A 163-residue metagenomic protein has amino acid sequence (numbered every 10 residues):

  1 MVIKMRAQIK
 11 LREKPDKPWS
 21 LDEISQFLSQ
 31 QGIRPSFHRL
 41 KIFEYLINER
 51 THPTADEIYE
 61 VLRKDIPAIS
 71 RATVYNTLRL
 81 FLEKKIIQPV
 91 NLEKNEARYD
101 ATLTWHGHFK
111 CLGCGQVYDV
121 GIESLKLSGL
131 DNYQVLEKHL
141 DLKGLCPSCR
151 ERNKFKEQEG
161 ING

Functional and structural regions predicted by a protein language model:
W19-G32: Short, Lys/Arg-enriched N-terminal segment that forms or immediately precedes the first helix of a structured domain
P35, E49-T54: Short capping segments at the starts of secondary-structure elements
L40-Y45: Pre-recognition alpha-helix immediately N-terminal to the DNA-recognition helix within helix-turn-helix or winged-helix
I47-N48, R63: Short, locally clustered residues in the helix-turn-helix/winged-helix DNA-binding domain
E57-R63, V74: A short acidic, leucine-rich amphipathic alpha-helix
V74-K84: Basic amphipathic alpha-helical segments that dock to polyanions
E83-G163: Non-DNA-binding regulatory cores of transcription-related proteins, predominantly C-terminal effector-binding
